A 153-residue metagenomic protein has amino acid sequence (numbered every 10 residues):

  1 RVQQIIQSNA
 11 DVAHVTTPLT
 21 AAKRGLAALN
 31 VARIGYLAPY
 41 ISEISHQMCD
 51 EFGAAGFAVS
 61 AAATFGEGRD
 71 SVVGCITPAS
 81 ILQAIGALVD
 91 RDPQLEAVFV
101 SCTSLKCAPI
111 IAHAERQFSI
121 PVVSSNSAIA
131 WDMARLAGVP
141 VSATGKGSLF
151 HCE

Functional and structural regions predicted by a protein language model:
R1-E153: Non-catalytic structural scaffold of enzyme domains
